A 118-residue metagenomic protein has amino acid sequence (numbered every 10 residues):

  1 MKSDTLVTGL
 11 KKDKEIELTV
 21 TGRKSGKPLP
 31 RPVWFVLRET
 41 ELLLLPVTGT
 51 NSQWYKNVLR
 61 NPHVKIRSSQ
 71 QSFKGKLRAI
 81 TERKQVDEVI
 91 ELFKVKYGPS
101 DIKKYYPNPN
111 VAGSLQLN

Functional and structural regions predicted by a protein language model:
M1-E17: Extreme N-terminal tail/first-helix region
S3-V7, G26-P28, F35-T40, F73-I80: A broad, low-specificity signal for short, low-complexity segments enriched in glycine/proline and polar/charged
T5, V20-S25, S100-Y105: Short helix-to-loop capping/linker segments positioned immediately adjacent to catalytic or ligand/cofactor-binding
L6-T8, L43-K56: Covalent nucleotidyltransferase core used to form phosphodiester bonds in nucleic acids
L10, S25-K27, V58, P107: A generic structural micro-feature
D13-V47, V64: Short beta-strand segments
G49-N118: Short, structured beta-strand-loop surface elements
